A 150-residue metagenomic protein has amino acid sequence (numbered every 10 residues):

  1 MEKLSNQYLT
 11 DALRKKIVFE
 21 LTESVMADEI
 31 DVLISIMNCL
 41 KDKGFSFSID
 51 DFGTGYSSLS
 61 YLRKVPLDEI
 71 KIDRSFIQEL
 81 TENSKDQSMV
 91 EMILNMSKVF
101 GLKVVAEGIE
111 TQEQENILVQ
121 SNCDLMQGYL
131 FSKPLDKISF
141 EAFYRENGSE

Functional and structural regions predicted by a protein language model:
M1-S5, V32-S35, S84-E91: Charged helix-capping and loop-helix junction motifs
N6-L80, L102-P134: The catalytic core of metal-dependent phosphodiesterases that act on cyclic dinucleotides
S84, V119-Q120, L135-E150: C-terminal helical cap(s) of enzyme catalytic domains, especially alpha/beta-barrels
E91-F100: Alpha-helix-loop-beta-strand connector modules within alpha/beta enzyme cores
